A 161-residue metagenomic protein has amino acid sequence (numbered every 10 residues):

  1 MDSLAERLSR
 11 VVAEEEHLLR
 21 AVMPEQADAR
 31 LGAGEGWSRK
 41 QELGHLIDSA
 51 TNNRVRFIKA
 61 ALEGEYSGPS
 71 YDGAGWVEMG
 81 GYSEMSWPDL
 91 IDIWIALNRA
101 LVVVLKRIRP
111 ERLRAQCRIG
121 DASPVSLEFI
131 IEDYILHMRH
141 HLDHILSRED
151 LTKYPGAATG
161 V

Functional and structural regions predicted by a protein language model:
M1-H17: Extreme N-terminal tail/first-helix region
M1-L4, S83-L90, S123, L127: Residue-level recognition of alpha-helical structural elements
D2-E6, R54, E63, V102-V104: A broad, low-specificity signal for short, low-complexity segments enriched in glycine/proline and polar/charged
R7-V11, V77-A115, Y134: Acidic/histidine-rich alpha-helical segments that form the ligand environment of transition-metal centers
V12-R20, T51-I58, I95-R109, R139-E149: Structural signal for well-ordered, non-membrane alpha-helices
M23-Q26: Active-site flanking loop/helix segments enriched in acidic
D28-A74, Q116-V161: Short, contiguous alpha-helical
